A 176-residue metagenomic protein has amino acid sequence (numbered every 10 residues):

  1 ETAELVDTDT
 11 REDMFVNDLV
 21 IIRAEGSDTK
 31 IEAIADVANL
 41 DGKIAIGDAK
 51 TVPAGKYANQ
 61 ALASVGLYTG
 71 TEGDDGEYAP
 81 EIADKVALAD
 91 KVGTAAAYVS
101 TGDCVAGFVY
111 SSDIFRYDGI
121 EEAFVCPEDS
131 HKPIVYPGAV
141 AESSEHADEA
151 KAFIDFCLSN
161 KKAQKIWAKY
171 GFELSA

Functional and structural regions predicted by a protein language model:
E1-D7, F15-A176: Exported/periplasmic ABC-transporter solute-binding proteins
